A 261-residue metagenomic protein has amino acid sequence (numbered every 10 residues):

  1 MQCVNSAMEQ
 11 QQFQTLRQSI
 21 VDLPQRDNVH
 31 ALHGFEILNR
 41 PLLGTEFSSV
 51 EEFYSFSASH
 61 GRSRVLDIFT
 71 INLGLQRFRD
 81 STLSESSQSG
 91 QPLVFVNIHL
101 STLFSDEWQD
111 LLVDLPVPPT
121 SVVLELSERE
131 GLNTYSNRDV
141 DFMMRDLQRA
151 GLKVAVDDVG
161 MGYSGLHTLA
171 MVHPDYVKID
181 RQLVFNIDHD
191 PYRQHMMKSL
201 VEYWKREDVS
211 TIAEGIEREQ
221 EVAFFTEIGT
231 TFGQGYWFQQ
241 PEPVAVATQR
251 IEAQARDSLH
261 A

Functional and structural regions predicted by a protein language model:
M1-V117: Bacterial c-di-GMP phosphodiesterase EAL domain
Q2-Q12, Q18, R40-T45, L126-N133 (+1 more regions): EAL-family c-di-GMP phosphodiesterase catalytic domain
D67, S136, V140, R193: Short, conserved glycine- and acidic-residue-centered signature motifs in active-site or ligand-binding loops
R79-T82, L103-P116, N133-M143, G165-Y176: Distinct, well-ordered alpha-helical segments
G90, P118, A150, R206-E207: Helix C-cap/helix->beta junction micro-motif
G90, P118-T120, H173, G229: Short loop/turn motifs at secondary-structure junctions
E107-D114, D139-R149, S199-E202, F224-E227: Alpha-helical scaffolding segments of alpha/beta enzyme cores, especially the outer helices of TIM-barrel or partial
D110, S121, S258-A261: Regulatory sensory/coupling modules that transmit signals to nucleotide-handling catalytic cores
